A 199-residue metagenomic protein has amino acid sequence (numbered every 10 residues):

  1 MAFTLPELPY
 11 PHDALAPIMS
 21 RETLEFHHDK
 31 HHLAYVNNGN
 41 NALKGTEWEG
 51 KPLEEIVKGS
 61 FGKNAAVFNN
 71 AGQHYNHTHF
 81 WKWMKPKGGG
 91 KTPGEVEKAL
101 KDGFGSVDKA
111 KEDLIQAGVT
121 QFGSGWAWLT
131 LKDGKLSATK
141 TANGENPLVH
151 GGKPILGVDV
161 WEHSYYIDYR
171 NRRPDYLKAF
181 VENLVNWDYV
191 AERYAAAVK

Functional and structural regions predicted by a protein language model:
M1-K199: Feature for soluble, non-membrane regions of globular proteins
